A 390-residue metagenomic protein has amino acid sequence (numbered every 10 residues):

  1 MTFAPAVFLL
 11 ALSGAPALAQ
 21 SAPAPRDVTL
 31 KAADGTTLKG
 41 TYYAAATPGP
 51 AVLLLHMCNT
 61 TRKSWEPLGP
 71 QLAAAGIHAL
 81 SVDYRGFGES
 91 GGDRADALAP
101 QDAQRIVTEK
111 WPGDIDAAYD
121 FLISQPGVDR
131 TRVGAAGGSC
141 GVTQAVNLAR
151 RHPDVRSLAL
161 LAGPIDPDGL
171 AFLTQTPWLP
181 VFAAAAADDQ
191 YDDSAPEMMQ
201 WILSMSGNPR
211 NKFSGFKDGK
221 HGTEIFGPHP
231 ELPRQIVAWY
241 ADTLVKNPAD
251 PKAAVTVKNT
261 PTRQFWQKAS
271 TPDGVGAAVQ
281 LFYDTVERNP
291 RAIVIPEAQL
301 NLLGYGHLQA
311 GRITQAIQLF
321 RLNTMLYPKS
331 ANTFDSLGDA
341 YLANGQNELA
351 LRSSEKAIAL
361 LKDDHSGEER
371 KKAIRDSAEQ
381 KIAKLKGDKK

Functional and structural regions predicted by a protein language model:
Q20-A45: N-terminal cap/lid segment of alpha/beta-hydrolase-fold proteins
C58-P70, Y84: The serine-hydrolase catalytic nucleophile loop
S64, P100-P126: Alpha/beta-hydrolase active-site loop
L72-L98: Conserved alpha/beta-hydrolase
A117-W178: Primarily recognizes the serine-hydrolase "nucleophile elbow" in alpha/beta-hydrolase and SGNH/GDSL folds
S157-G215: The feature captures the conserved acid-bearing segment of alpha/beta-hydrolase catalytic domains
N208-S270, S377, K386: C-terminal catalytic histidine-bearing segment of alpha/beta-hydrolase fold enzymes
